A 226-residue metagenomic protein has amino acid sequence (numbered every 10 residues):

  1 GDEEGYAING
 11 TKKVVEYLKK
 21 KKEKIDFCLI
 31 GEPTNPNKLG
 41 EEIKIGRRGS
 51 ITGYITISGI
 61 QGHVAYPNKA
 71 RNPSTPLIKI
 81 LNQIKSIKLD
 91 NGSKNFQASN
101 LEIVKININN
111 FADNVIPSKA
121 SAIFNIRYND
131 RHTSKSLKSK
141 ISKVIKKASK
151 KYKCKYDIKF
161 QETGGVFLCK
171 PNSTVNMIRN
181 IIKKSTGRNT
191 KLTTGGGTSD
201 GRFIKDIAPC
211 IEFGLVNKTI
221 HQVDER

Functional and structural regions predicted by a protein language model:
G1-G46: Acidic/histidine-rich catalytic neighborhood of metal-dependent amide-processing enzymes
T34-K38, I45-G46, I51-R226: Metal-dependent amide/peptide-bond hydrolase catalytic core, centered on the "pita-bread" metallohydrolase fold
